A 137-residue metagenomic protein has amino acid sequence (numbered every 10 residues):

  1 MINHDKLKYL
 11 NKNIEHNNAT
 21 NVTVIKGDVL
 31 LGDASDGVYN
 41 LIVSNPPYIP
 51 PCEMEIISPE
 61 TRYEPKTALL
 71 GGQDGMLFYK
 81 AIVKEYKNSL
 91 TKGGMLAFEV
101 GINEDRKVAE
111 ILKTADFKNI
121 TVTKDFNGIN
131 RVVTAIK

Functional and structural regions predicted by a protein language model:
M1, E15, E60, L69-L70 (+2 more regions): Short N-terminal micro-motifs specific to bacterial/archaeal maturation and metal-cluster initiation sites
M1-E55, E60: Conserved SAM/SAH cofactor-binding pocket of Class I
L31-D36, T114, I136-K137: Short, Lys/Arg-enriched, disordered terminal segments
S44, L69, M95: Short, flexible active-site loop motifs that bind/organize anionic cofactors or intermediates
Y48-F78: Mobile active-site "lid"/loop adjacent to the S-adenosyl-L-methionine
Q73-I136: Conserved Class I SAM-dependent methyltransferase catalytic core
